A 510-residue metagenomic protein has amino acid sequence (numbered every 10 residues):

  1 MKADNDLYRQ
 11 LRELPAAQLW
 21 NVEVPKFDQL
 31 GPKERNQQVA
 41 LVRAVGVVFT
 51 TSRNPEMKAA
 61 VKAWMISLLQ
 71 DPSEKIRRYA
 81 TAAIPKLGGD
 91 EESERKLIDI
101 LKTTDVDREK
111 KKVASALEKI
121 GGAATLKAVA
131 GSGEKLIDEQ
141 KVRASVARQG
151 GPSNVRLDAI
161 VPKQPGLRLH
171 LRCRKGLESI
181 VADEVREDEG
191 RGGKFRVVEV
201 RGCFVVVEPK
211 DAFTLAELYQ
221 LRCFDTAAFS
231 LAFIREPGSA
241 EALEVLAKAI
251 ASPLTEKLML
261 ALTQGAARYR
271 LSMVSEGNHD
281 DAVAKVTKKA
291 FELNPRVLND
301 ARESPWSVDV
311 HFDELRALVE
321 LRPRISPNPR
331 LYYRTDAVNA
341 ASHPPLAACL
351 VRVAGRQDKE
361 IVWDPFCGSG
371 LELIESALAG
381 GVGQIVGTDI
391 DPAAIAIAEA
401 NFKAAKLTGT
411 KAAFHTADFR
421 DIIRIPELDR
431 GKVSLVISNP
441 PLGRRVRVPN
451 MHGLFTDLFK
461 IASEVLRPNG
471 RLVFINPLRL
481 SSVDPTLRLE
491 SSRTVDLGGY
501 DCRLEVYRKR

Functional and structural regions predicted by a protein language model:
K2-E189, D313-R510: Class I S-adenosyl-L-methionine-dependent methyltransferase catalytic core
N154-A301: Non-catalytic nucleic-acid substrate-recognition regions in nucleic-acid-modifying enzymes
E208, S272-V274, D309-H311, E320-R322: Residues in well-ordered beta-strands of folded domains
M259-A261, V297-L298, S307-D309, N339 (+1 more regions): A generic local secondary-structure boundary/capping motif
R268-R270, S307, K411-A413: Residues at or immediately flanking beta-strands
A301-R316: Glycine/charge-rich, flexible interdomain linkers and switch-proximal surface loops that mediate coupling
